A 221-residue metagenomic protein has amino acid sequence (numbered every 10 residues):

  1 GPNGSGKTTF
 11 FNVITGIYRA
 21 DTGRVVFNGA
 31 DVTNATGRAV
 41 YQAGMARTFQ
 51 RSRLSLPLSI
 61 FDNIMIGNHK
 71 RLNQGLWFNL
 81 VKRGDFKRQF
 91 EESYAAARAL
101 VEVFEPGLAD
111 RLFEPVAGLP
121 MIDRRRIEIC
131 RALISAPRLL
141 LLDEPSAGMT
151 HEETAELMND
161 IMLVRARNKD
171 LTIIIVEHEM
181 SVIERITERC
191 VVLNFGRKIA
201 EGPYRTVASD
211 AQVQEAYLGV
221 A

Functional and structural regions predicted by a protein language model:
G1-A221: Glycine-rich phosphate-binding loops of nucleotide-dependent enzymes
